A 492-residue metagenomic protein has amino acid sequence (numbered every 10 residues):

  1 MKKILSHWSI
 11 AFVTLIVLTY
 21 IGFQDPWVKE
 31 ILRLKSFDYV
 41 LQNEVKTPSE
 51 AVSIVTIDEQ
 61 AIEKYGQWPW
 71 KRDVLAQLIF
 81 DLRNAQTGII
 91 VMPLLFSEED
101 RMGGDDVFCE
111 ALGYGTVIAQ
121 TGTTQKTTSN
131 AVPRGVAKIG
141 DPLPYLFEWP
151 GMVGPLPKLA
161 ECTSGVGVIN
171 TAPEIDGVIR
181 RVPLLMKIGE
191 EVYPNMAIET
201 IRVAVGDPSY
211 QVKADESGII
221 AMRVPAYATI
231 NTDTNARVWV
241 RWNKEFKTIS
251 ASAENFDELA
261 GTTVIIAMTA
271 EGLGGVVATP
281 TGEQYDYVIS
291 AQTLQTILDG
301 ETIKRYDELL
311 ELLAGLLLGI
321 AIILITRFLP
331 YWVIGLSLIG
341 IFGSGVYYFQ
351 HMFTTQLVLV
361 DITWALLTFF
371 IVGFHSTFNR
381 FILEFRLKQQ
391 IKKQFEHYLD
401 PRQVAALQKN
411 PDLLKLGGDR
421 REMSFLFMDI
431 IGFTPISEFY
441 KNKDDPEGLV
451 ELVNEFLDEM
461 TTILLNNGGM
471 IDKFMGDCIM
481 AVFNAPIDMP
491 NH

Functional and structural regions predicted by a protein language model:
K2-A228, E258-V333, G343: Non-transmembrane functional regions of envelope-associated proteins
S36-D38, F246-A251, A405-N410: Short gly/ser/thr-rich secondary-structure transition/capping motifs
T200, S290-T293, F370-T377, Q394 (+1 more regions): Generic recognition of well-ordered alpha-helical segments
K213-N255: Substrate-access "cap/lid" subdomains that shape and gate the entrance to catalytic or ligand-binding pockets
L338-E384: Membrane-embedded alpha-helical segments, specifically the hydrophobic cores of selected transmembrane helices
W364-R421, P435-E438, D444-D445: Regulatory cytosolic signal-relay segments
L414-H492: Catalytic NTP-binding/metal-coordinating core of nucleotidyl cyclase/transferase enzymes
